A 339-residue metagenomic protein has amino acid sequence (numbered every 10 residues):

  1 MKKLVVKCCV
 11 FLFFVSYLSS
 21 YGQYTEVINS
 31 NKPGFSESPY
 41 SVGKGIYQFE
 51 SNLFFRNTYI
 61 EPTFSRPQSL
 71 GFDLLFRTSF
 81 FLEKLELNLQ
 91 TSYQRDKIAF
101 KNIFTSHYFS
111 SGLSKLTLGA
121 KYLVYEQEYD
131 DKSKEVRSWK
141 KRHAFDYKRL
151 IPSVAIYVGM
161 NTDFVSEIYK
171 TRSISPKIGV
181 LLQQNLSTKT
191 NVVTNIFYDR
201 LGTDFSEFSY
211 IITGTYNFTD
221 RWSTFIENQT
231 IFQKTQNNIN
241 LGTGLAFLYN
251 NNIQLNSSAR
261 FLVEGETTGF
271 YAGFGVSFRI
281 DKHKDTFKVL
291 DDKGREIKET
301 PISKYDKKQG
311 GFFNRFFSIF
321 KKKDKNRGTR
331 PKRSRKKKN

Functional and structural regions predicted by a protein language model:
M1-I28: Bacterial Sec-dependent N-terminal signal peptides
Q23-L201, F205-N339: Transmembrane beta-barrel domains of Gram-negative outer membranes and organellar outer membranes
